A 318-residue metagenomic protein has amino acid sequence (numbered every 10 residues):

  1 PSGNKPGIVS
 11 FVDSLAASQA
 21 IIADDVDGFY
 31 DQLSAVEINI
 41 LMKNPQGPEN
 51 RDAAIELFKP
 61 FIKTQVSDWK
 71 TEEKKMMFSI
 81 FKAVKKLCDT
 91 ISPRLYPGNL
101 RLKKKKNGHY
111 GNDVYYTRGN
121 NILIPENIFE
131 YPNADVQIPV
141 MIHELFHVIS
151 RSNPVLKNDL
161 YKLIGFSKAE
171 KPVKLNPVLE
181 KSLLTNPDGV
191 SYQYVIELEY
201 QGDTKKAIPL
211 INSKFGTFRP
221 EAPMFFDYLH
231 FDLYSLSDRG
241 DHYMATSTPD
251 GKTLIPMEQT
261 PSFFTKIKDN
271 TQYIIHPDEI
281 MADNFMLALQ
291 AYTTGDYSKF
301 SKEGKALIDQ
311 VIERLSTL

Functional and structural regions predicted by a protein language model:
P1-K74: N-terminal mature-domain "stem" immediately C-terminal to a signal peptide or N-terminal signal-anchor/transmembrane
S2-Q19, D241-K252, I267, G304-L318: Long, compositionally biased intrinsically disordered regions
L57-N120: Auxiliary, metal-adjacent structural segments of Zn-dependent hydrolase domains
S67, T71-S79, Y131-V140, Q272-I280: Soluble non-cytosolic domains of exported or imported proteins
K105-I142, R151: Active-site scaffold of zinc-dependent metalloenzymes
N153-S237, D278-S316: Post-HExxH zinc-binding segment in Zn-dependent metallohydrolases
D250-G251, I255-Y292: Extracellular low-complexity, Gly/Ser/Thr-rich intrinsically disordered linkers and protease-sensitive activation/hinge
